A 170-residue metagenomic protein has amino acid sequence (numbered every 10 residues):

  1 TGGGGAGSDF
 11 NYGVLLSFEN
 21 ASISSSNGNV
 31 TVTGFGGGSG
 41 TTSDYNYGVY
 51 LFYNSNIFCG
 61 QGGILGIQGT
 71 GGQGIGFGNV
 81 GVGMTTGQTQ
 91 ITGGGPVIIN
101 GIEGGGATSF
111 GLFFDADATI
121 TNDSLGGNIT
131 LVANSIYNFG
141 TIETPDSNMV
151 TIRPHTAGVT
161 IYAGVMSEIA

Functional and structural regions predicted by a protein language model:
T1-A170: Extracellular lectin-like interaction modules
